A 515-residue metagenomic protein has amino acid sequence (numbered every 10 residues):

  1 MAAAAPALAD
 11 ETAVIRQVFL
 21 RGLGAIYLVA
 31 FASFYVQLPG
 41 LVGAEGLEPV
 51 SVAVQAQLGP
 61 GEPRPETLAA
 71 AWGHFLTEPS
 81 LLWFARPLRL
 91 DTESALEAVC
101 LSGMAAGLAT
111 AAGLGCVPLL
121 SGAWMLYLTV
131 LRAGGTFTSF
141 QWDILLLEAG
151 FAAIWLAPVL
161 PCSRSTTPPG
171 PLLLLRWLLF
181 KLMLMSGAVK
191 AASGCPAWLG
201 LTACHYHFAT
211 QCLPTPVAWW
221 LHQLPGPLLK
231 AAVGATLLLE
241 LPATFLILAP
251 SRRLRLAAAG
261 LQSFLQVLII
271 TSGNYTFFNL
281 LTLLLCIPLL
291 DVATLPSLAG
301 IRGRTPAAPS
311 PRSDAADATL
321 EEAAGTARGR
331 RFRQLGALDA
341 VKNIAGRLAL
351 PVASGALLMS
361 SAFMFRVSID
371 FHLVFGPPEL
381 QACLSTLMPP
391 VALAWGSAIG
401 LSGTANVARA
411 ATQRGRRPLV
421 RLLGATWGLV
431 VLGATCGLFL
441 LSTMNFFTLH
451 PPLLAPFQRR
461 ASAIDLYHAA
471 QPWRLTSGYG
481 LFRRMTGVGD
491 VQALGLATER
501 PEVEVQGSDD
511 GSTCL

Functional and structural regions predicted by a protein language model:
M1-L515: Alpha-helical membrane-anchoring segments
